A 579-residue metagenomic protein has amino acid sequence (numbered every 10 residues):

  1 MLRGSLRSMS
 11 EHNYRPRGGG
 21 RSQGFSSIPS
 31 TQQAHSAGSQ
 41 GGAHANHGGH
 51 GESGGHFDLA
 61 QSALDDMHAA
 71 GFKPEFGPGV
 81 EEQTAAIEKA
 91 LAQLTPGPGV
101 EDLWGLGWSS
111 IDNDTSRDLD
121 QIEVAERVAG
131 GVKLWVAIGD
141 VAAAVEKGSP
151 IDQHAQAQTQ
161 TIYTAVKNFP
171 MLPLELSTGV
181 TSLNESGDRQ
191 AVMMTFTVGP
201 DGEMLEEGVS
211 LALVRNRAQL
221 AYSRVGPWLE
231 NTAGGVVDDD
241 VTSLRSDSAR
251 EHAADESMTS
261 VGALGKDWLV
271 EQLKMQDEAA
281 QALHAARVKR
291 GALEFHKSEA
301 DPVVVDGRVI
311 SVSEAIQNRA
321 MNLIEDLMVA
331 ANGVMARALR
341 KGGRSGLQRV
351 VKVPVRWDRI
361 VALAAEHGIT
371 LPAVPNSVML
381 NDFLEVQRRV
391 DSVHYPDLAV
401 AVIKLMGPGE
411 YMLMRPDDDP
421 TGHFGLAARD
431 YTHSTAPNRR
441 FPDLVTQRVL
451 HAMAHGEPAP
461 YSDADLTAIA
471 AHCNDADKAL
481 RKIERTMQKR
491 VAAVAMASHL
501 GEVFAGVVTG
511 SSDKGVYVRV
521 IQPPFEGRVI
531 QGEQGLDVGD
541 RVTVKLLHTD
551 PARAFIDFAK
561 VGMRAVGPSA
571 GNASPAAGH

Functional and structural regions predicted by a protein language model:
L2-G4, S10-N13, R21, I28 (+6 more regions): Electropositive polyanion-binding surfaces
F558-P568: Short, compositionally biased
